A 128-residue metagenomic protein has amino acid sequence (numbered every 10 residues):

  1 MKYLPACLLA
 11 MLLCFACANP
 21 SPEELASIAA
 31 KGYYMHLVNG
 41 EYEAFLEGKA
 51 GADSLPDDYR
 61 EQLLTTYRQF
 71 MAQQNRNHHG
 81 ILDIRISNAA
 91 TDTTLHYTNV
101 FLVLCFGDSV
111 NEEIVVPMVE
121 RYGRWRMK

Functional and structural regions predicted by a protein language model:
M1-C17: Sec-dependent bacterial lipoprotein signal peptides
Y3, L37-Y42: Short, compositionally biased low-complexity segments
F15-N39: Short, low-complexity N-terminal intrinsically disordered segments enriched in polar/charged residues
P20, K31-G32, A52-S54, C105: Second-shell loop/turn segments in exported
S27-I28, Y42-L95: Short solvent-exposed beta->alpha transition segments
L82-K128: Exposed beta-sheet edge and beta->alpha loop/turn motif
